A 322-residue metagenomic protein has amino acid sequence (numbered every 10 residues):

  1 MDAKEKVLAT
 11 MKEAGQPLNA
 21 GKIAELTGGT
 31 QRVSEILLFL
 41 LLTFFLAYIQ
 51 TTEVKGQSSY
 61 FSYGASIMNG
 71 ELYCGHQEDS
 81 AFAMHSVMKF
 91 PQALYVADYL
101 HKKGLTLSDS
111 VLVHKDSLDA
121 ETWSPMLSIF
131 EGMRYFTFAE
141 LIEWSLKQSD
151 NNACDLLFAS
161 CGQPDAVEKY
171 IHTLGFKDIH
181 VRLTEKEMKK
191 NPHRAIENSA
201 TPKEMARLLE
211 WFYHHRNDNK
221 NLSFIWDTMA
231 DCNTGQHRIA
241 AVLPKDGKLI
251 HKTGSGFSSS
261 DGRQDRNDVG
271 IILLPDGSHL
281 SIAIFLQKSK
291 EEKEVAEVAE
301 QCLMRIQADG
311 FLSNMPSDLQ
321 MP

Functional and structural regions predicted by a protein language model:
Q16-L26: Short acidic, hydrophobic short linear motifs in intrinsically disordered regions
G29-F39: Short amphipathic alpha-helical interaction segments
E53-E78, D109, V113, I272: A short, well-structured edge-of-sheet supersecondary motif
K55-Q57, Y73, A159-S160, P164-D165 (+3 more regions): Structured C-terminal helix/loop/strand segments within mature extracytoplasmic catalytic/sensor domains
Y60, D155-N217: Mid-domain, small-residue-enriched loop/turn segments at the edges of structured enzyme/sensor domains
A83-V111, I282: Active-site SXXK
D98-L118, P164, E168, N219-L222: Short, well-structured active-site flanking segments
L118-L156: Conserved catalytic neighborhood of penicillin-recognizing serine enzymes
